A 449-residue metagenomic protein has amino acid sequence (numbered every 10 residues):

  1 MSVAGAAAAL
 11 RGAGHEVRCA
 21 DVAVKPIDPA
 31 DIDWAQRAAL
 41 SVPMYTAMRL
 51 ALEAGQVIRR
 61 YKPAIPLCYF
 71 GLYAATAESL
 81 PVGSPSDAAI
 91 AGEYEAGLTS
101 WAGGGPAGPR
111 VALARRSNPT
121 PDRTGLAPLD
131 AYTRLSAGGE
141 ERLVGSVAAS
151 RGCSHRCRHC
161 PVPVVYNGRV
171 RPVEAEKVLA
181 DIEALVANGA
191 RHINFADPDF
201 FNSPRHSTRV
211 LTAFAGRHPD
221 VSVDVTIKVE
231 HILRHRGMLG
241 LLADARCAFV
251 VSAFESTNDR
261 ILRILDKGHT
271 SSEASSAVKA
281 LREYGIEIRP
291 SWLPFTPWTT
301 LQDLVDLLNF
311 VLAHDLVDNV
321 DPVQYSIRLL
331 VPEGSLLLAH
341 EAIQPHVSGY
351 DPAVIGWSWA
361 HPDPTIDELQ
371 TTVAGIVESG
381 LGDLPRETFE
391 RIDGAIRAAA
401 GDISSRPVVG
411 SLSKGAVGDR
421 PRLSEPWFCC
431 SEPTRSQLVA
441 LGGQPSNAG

Functional and structural regions predicted by a protein language model:
M1-N188: Acidic, low-complexity intrinsically disordered segments
S2, D31, L50-A54, E174 (+4 more regions): Residues at alpha-helix caps and immediate loop-helix transition turns in enzyme cores, especially N- and C-cap
G12, D31, A35-R37, T133-L135 (+2 more regions): Radical SAM enzyme core and accessory elements
E16-R18, I65-L67, I193, V223 (+1 more regions): Hydrophobic anchor at the start of a short beta-strand that flanks the dinucleotide cofactor-binding loop
V22, L72, P198, K228 (+1 more regions): Cofactor-binding loop segments of dinucleotide-utilizing enzymes, especially the Rossmann-like FAD- and NAD(P)+-binding
L40, Y69, A91, F195-D197 (+2 more regions): Conserved beta-strand positions
A127-E287: Radical SAM [4Fe-4S] cluster-binding motif and immediate context
P204, A215-R397: A structural motif corresponding to the C-terminal lobe/cap of the Radical SAM core domain
